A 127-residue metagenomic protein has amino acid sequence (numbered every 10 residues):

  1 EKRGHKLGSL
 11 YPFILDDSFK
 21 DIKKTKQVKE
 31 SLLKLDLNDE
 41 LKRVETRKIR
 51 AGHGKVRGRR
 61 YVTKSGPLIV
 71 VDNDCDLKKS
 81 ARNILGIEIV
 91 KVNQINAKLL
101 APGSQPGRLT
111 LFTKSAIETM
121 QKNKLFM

Functional and structural regions predicted by a protein language model:
E1-M127: Extended polybasic, low-complexity segments that bind anionic RNA or targeting/receptor surfaces
